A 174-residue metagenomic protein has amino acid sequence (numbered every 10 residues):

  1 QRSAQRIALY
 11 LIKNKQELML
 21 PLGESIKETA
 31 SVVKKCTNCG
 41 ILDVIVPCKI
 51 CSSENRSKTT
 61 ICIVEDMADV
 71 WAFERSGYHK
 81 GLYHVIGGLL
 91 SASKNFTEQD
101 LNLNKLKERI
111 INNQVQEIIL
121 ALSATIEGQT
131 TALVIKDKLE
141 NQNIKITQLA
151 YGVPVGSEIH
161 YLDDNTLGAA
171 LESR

Functional and structural regions predicted by a protein language model:
R2-V70: Cys/His-rich Zn2+-binding cysteine-cluster or related metal-binding knuckle/ribbon modules and their
A4, S53-L122: Extended interfacial segments that mediate partner engagement and assembly in macromolecular machines
Q5-L9, L20, E24, T37 (+6 more regions): Solvent-exposed alpha-helical segments within well-ordered globular domains of core cellular machineries
R6, P21, K34, V46 (+7 more regions): Residue-level signal for pocket-adjacent positions within structured domains
K13-K15, K27, K34-K35, K49 (+6 more regions): Context-gated lysine
N14-K15, K80, K107-R174: Long C-terminal interaction/binding lobes of large macromolecular proteins
Q16, T29, I41, F96 (+2 more regions): Conserved phosphate/pyrophosphate-binding and hydrolysis machinery centered on Walker-type P-loop NTPases, extending
E24-E28, L42, V46, R56-T59 (+7 more regions): Solvent-exposed, non-transmembrane amphipathic alpha-helical segments
